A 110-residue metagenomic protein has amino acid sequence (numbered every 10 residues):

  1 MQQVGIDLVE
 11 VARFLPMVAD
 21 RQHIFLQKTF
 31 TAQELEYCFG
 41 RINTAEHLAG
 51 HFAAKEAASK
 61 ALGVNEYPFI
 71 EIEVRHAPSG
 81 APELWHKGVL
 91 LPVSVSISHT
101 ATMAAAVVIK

Functional and structural regions predicted by a protein language model:
M1-K110: Core catalytic alpha/beta fold that binds nucleotide/phospho-ligands
